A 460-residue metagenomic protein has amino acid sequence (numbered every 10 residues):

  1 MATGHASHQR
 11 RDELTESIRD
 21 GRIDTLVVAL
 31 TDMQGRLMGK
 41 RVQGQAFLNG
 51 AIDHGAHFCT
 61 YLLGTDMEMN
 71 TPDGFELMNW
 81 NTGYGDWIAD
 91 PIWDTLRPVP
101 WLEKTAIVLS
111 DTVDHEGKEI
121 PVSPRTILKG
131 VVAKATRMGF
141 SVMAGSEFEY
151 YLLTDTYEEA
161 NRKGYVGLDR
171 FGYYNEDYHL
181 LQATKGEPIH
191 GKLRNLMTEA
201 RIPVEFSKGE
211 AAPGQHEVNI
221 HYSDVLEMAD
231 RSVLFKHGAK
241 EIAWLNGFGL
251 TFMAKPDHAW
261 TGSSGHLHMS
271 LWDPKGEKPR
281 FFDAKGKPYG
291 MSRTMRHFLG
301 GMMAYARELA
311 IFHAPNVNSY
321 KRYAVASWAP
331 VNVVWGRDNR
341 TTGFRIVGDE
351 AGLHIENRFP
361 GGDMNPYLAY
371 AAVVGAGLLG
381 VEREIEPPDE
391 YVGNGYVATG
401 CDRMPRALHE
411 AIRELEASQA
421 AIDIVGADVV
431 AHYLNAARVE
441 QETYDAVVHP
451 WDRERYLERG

Functional and structural regions predicted by a protein language model:
M1-F206, M228, F248, R403-G460: ATP/Mg2+-dependent ligation/transfer catalytic cores
A2-G4, R10-D12, G21, E241-I242 (+3 more regions): Catalytic-core signal marking the mid-to-C-terminal active-site face
R97-K104, V142-M143, S207-A212, W260 (+2 more regions): Short glycine/proline-enriched loop/turn "hinge" motifs that connect secondary-structure elements and lie
V108-D114, H216-S223, N357: Short, hydrophobic beta-strand segments
F148, D169, E210-V218: Short, conserved phosphate-binding/catalytic loop or strand-edge motifs used in phosphoryl-/nucleotidyl-transfer
G214-H216, T261-L267: A short, glycine/Asx- and small/polar-enriched loop/turn that sits immediately N-terminal to a beta-strand
A229-K236, N246-F252, G265-S270: Loop-centered beta-sheet repeat module
A254-A259: Short, solvent-exposed loop/turn elements at beta->coil junctions and helix N-caps that rim active or binding pockets
